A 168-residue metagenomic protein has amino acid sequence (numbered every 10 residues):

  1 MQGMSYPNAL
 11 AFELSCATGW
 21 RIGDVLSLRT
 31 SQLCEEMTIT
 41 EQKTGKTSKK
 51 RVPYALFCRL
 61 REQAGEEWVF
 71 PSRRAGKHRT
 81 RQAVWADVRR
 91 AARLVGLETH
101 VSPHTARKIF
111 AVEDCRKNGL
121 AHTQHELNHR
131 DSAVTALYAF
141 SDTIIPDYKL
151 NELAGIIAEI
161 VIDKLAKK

Functional and structural regions predicted by a protein language model:
M1-I22: Basic, Lys/Arg- and aromatic-enriched nucleic-acid-binding interface segment
Q2-N8, A86-H125: Short, basic (Lys/Arg/His-rich) helix/loop patches that form interaction surfaces in the mid-to-C-terminal regions
S15, L26, Q124: The alpha-helix within a helix-turn-helix
S27-C58: Conserved tyrosine-mediated DNA breakage-rejoining catalytic core shared by Y-recombinases
T30-E36, G119-A139: Short, polar N-cap/turn motifs at the start of nucleic acid-interacting alpha helices
E41-G45, L127-E152: Catalytic-site neighborhood detector that most strongly recognizes the C-terminal catalytic loop/helix of tyrosine
R51, A55, F140-K168: DNA/chromatin major-groove-contacting recognition/catalytic segments
Y54-E98: Active-site/catalytic core of tyrosine-dependent DNA strand-transfer enzymes
